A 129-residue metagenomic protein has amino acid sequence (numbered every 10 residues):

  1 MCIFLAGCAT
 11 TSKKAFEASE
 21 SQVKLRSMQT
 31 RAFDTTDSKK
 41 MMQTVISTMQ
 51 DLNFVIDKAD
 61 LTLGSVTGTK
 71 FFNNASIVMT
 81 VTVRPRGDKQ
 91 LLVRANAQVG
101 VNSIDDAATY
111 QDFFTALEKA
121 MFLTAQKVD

Functional and structural regions predicted by a protein language model:
F4-G7: C-terminal motif of bacterial Sec signal peptides marking the signal peptidase cleavage site
A9-D129: Ser/Thr-rich, low-complexity intrinsically disordered terminal regions
